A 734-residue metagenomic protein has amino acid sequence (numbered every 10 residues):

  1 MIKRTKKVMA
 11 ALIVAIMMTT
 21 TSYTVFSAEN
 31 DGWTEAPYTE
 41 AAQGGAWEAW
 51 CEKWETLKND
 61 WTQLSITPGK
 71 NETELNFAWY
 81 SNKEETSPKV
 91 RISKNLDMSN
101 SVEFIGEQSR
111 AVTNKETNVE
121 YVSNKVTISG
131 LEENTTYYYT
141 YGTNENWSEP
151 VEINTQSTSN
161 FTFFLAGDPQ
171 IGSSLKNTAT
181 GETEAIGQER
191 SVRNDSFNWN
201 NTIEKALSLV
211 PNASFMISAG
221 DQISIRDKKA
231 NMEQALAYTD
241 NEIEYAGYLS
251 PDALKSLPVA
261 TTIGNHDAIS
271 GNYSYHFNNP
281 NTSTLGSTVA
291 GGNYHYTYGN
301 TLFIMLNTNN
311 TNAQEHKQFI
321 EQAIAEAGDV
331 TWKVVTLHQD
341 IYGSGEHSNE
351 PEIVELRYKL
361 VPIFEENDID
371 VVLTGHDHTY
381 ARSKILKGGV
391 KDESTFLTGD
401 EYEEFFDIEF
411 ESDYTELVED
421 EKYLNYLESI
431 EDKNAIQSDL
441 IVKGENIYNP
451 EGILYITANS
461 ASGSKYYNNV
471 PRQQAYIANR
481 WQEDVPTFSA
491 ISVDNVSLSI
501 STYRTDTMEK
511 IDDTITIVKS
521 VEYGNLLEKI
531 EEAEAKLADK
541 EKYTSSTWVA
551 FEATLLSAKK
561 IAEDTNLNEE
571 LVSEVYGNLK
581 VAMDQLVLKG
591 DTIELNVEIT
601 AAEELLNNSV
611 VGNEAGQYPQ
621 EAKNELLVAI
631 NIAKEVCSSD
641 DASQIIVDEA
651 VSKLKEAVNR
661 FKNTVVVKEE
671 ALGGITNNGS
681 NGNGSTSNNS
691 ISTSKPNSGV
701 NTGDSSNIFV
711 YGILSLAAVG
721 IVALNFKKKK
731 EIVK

Functional and structural regions predicted by a protein language model:
I2-M9: Bacterial N-terminal signal peptides that target proteins for export
L12-T20: Bacterial N-terminal signal peptides
T19-W33, P696-N707, F726-E731: Sec-dependent signal peptide cleavage junction
D31-T262, A268-V289, Q318-A325, I353-N367: Divalent metal-dependent phosphoesterase catalytic cores across multiple superfamilies
V122-I128, T136-S157, T178, T183-E189 (+8 more regions): Extended active-site neighborhood of metal-dependent phosphoesterases/phosphodiesterases
I171-L175, I223-D227, I263-G271, N312-Q314 (+4 more regions): Active-site environment of divalent metal-dependent phosphoester hydrolases
A213, A219-R226, A327-H347: Short acidic, glycine-rich surface-loop motifs adjacent to enzyme active sites
V521-N701, F709-S715, V719-K729: Beta-rich interaction/scaffold domains
